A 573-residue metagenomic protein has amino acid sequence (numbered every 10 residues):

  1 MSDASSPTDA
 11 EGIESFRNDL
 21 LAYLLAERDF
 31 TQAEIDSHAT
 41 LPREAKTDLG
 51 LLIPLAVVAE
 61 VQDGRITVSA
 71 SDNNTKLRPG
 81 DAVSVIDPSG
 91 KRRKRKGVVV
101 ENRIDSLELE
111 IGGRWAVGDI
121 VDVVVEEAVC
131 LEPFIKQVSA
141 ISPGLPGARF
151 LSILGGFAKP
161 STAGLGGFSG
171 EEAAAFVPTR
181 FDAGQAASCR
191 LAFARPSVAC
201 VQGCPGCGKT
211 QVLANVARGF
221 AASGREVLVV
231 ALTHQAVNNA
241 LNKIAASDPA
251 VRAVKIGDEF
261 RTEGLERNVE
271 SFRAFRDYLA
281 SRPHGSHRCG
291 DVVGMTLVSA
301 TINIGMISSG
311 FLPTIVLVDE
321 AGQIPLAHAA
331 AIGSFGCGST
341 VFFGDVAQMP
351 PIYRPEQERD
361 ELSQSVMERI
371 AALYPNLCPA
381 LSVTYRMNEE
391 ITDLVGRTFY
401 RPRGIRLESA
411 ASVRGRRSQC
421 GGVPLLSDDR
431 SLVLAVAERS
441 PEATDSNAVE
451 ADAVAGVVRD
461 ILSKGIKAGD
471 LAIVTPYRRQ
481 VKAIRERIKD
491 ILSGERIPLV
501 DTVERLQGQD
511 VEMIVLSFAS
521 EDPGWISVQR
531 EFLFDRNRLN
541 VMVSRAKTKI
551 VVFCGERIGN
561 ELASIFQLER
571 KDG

Functional and structural regions predicted by a protein language model:
M1-L77, E101-S106, E110-I111: A helicase ATPase "motif cassette" and its flanking acidic/Ser/Thr-rich regulatory loops
P7, I13, S71-R190, A250-V251 (+3 more regions): Pre-ATPase regulatory/linker segments immediately N-terminal to the P-loop/RecA-like helicase/translocase core
T75-R78, F193, H284-G290, I302-T314 (+1 more regions): Short basic/glycine-enriched coil/helix segment immediately N-terminal to the Walker B
V177-S197, V212, M295, S446: N-terminal pre-P-loop "Q-motif" helix
R195-V216: Walker A/P-loop
A222-R225, A231-Q235, V298-T301, S309-G573: Conserved helicase motor core of SF1/SF2 NTP-dependent helicases
Q235-R267, R487-E495: Conserved helix-turn-beta segment of the N-terminal RecA-like "Helicase ATP-binding" lobe in SF1/SF2 helicases
P249-I302, D501-T502: Inter-Walker segment of RecA-like/P-loop motor cores
